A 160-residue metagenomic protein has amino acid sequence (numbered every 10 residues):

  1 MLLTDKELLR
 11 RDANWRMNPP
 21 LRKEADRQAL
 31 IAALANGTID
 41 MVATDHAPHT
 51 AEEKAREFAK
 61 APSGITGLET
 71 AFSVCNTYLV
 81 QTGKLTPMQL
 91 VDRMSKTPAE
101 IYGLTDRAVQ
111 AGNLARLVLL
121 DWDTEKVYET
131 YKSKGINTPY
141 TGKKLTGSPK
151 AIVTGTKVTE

Functional and structural regions predicted by a protein language model:
M1-V42: Histidine/acidic residue-rich metal-binding segments in metalloenzymes
L3-R10, E53-R56, T130-Y131: Short acidic, glycine/serine/threonine-rich loops at helix termini
N14, N36, M41-V42, A47-V118: His/Asp/Glu-enriched, well-ordered alpha-helical/loop segment that forms or immediately abuts the divalent-metal
W15-A25, P62-T66, P139-G147: A short acidic, glycine-rich active-site loop that binds or catalyzes chemistry on phosphate/adenosine moieties
N18-P19, V42, P87-T97, T130-G142: Short secondary-structure transition/capping segments
D26-L30, T105-D106, T138: A generic local structural motif
A33, Y78, K143: Residues that form generic nucleotide/phosphate-binding pockets
E57-K60, L114-E160: C-terminal cap of metal-dependent C-N hydrolases
